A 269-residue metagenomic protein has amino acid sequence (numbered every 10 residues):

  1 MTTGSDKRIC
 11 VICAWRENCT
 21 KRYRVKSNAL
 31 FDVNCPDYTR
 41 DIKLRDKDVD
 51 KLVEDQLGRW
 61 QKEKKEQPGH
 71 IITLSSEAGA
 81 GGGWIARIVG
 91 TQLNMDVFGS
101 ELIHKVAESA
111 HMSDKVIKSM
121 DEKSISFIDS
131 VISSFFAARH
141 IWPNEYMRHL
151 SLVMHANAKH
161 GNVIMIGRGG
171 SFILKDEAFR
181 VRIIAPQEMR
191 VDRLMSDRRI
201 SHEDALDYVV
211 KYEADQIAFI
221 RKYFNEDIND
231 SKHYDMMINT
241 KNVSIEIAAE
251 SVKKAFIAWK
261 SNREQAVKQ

Functional and structural regions predicted by a protein language model:
M1-D46: Cysteine-centered metal-binding/redox modules
R45-G69: Extreme N-terminal, non-catalytic leader segments that precede Walker-type/kinase nucleotide-binding cores
T73-G90: Glycine-rich phosphate-binding P-loop
M95-E108: Short beta-strand-centered segment that lines the nucleotide-binding/catalytic pocket of NTP-utilizing
A107-N162: ATP-dependent small-molecule kinase phosphotransfer cores that center on conserved nucleotide phosphate-binding segments
F127, H202-E246: Small-molecule kinase domains that catalyze NTP-dependent phosphoryl transfer to phosphate-bearing small molecules
D176-D197, H202-V210: Conserved phosphate-donor/acceptor-positioning beta-strand/loop module used by diverse small-molecule
